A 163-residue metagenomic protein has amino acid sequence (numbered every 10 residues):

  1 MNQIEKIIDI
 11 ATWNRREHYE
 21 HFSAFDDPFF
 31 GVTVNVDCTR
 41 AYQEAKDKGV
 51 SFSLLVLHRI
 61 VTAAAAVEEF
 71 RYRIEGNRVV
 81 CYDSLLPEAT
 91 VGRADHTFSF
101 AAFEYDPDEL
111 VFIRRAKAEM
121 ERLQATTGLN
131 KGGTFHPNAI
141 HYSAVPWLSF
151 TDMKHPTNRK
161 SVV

Functional and structural regions predicted by a protein language model:
Q3-I8, S23-L55, R71-L85, A139-Y142: Gly/Ser/Thr-rich phosphate-binding loops and adjoining beta-strand/alpha-helix segments that form adenosine-phosphate
N14-H18: Basic, often amphipathic N-terminal segments
L57-A63: Structural preference for long, well-ordered alpha-helical segments in enzyme cores
A63-F70: Short alpha-helical functional segments enriched in proximate histidine and acidic residues
F70-A102, K131: Small-residue-rich loop/turn and linker elements
R93-D152: Helical lid/core segments from catalytic subdomains that handle acyl or acyl-like groups
K154-R159: Short, surface-exposed loop/helix-turn segments at secondary-structure junctions that function as lids/hinges flanking
V162: Conserved small/polar residues in nucleotide/adenosyl-binding loops
